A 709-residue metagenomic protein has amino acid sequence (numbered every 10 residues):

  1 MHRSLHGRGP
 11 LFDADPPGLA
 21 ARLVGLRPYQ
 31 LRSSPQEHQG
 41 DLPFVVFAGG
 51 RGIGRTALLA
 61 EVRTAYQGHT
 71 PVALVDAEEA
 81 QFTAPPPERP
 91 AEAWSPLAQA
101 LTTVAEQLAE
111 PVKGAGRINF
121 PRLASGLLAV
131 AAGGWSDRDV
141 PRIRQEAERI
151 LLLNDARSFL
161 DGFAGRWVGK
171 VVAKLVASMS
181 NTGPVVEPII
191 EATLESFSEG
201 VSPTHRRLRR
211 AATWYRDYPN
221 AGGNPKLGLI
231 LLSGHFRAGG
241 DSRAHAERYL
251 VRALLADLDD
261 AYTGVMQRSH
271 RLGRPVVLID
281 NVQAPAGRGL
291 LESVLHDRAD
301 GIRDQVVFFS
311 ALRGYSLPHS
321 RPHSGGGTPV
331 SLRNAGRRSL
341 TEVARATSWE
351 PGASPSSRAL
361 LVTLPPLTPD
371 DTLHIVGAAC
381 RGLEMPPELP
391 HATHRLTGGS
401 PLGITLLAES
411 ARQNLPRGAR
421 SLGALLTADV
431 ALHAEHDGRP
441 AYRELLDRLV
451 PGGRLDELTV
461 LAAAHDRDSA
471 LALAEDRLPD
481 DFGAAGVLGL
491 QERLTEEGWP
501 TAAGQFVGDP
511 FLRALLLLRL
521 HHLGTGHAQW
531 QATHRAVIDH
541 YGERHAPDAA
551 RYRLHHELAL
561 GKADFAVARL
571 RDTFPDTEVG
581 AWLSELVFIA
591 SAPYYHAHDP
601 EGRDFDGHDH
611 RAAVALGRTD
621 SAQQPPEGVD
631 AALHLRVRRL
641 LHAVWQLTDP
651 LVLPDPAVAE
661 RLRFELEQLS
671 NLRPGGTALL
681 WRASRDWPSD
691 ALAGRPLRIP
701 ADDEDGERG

Functional and structural regions predicted by a protein language model:
M1-Y66, L74-E78, P85-P90, W94 (+2 more regions): Walker A/P-loop-proximal flanking segment of P-loop NTPase domains
G50-A84, A177-S180, P184, P188-E191 (+1 more regions): P-loop NTPase Walker A phosphate-binding motif
T64-W94, K113-A124, R209-R210, K226 (+3 more regions): Conserved catalytic segments around the Walker B and adjacent sensor/switch elements of P-loop NTPase domains
E106-Y249, A256, R618-L633, H642-G694: Coupling/switch/interface segments within P-loop NTPase motor domains and analogous charged loops in nucleic-acid
L272-G273, I279, Q283-E350: Sensor-1/coupling segment of RecA-like P-loop NTPase cores
R358-D370: Conserved AAA+ ATPase "SRH/arginine-finger" region at the nucleotide-binding site
L367-Y442, P451-D456, A463, R467-S469 (+1 more regions): Amphipathic alpha-helical "lid/sensor" segments that cap RecA-like P-loop NTPase cores
R443-D447, L455-L653, A657-V658, S670-P674: C-terminal leucine-rich, beta-strand-based interaction scaffolds used for sensing/assembly
